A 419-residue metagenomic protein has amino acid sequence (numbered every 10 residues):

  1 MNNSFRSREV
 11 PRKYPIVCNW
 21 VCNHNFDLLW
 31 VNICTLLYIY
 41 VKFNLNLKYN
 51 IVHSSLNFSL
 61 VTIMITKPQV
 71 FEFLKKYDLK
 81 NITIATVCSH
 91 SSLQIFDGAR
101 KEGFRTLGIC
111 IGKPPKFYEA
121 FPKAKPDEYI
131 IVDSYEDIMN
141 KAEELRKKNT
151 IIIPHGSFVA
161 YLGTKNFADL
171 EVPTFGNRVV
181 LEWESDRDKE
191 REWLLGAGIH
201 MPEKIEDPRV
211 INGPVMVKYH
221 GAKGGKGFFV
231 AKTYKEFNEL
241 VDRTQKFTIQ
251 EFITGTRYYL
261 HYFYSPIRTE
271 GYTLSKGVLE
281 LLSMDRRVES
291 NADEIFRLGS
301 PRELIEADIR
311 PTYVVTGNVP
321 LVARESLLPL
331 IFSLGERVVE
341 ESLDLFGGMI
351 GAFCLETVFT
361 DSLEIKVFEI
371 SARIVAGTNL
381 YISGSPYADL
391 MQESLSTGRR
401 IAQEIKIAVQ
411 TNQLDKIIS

Functional and structural regions predicted by a protein language model:
V31, T35, Y49, C354 (+3 more regions): Peripheral (often C-terminal) accessory segments that flank ATP-dependent C-N-forming ligase machineries
I111-P214, T233: Conserved N-proximal alpha/beta basic substrate-recognition cap immediately N-terminal to, or forming the N-lobe
L194, N212-F228, Q245-G255: ATP-grasp fold ATP-binding core
H200-P202, F228-H261, T269-S275, L282-M284 (+3 more regions): Conserved ATP-binding module of the ATP-grasp superfamily
V215-K218, Y262, L363-I374: A short beta-strand motif that forms the metal-chelation/ATP-contact edge of phosphoryl-transfer active sites
Y262-S342, S371-A402, K406: ATP-dependent carboxylate/phosphate-activation module, predominantly the ATP-grasp catalytic core and closely related
F346-S362: A short glycine-rich, hydrophobically flanked beta-strand micro-motif that places a catalytic Asp/Glu for divalent metal
